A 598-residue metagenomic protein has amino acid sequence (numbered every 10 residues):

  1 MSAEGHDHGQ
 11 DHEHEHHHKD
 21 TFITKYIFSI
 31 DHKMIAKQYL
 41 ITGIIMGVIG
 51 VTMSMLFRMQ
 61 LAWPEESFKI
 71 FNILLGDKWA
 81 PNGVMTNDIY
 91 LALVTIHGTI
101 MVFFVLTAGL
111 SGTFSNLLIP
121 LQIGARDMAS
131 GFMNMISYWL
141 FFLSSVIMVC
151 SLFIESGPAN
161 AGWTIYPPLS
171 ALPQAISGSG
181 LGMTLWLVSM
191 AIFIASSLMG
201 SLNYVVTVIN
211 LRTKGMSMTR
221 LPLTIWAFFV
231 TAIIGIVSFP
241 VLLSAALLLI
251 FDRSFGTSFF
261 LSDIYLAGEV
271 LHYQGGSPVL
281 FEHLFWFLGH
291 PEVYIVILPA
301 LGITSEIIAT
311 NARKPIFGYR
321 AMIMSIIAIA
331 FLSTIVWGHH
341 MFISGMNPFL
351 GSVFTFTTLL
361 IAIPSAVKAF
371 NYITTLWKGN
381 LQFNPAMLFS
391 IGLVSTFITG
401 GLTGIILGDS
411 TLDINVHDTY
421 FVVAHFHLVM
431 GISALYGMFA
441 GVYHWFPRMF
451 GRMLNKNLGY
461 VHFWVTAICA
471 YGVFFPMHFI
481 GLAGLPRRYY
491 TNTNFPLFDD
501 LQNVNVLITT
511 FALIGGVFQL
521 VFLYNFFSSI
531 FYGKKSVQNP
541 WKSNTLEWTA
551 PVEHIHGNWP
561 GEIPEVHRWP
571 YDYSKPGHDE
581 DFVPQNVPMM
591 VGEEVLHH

Functional and structural regions predicted by a protein language model:
S2-H598: Membrane-embedded and interfacial regions of multi-pass energy-transducing membrane proteins
